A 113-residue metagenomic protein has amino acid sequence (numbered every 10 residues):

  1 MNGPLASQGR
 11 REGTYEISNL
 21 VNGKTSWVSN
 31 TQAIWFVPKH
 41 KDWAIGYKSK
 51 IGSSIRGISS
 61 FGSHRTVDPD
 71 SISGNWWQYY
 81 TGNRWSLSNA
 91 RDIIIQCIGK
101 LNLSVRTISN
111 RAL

Functional and structural regions predicted by a protein language model:
M1-N102: Interface elements of modular peptide-recognition networks comprising either
K100-L113: Enriched but not universal
